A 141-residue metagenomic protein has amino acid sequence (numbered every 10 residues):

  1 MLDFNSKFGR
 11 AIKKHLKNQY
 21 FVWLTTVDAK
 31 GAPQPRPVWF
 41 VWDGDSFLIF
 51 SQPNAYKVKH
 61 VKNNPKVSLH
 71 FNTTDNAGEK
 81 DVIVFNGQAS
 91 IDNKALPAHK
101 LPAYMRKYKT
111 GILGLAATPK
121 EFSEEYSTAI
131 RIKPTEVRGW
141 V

Functional and structural regions predicted by a protein language model:
M1-K7, D81-V141: Charged, gly/pro-rich active-site loop segments
M1-V22: Short, basic/aromatic recognition patches
L16-K17, K62-N63, S123: Alpha-helix boundary recognition
Q19-P53, V61, S68-N72, V84: Short beta-strand segments
V27-D28, N72-N76, G111-K120: A short, aromatic/hydrophobic, helix- or strand-capping loop or linear motif that either lines the entrance/gate
D45, G78-E79: A solvent-exposed, acidic/Ser-Thr-rich amphipathic alpha-helical stretch
A55-K57, N76: Short, surface-exposed beta-strand-loop junctions and turns on beta-sheet-rich folds
